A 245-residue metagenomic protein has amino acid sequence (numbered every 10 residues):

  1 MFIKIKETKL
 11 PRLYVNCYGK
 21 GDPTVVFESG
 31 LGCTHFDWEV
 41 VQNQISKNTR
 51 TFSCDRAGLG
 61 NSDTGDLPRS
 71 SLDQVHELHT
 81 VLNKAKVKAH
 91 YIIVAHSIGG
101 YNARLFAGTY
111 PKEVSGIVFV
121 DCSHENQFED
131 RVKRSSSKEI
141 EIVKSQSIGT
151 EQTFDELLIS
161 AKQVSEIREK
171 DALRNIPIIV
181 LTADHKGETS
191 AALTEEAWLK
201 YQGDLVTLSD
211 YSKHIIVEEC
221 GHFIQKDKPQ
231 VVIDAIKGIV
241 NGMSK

Functional and structural regions predicted by a protein language model:
P11-N61: Conserved HGGG/HGGXW glycine-rich cap/lid loop of the alpha/beta-hydrolase fold
S53-V94: Active-site loop/oxyanion-hole signature of alpha/beta-hydrolase fold enzymes
K88-N126: Conserved hydrolase catalytic core segment
V118-E151, T194, K200: Flexible "cap/lid" loop of the alpha/beta hydrolase fold
Q152-K170, A197-D204: Active-site nucleophile elbow and catalytic-triad environment of alpha/beta-hydrolase enzymes
R174, V180-T182: Short beta-strand/loop motif that positions the catalytic acidic residue of the alpha/beta-hydrolase fold
G187-C220, D234: Conserved loop-alpha-helix segment in the C-terminal half of the alpha/beta-hydrolase fold that carries the catalytic
S212, E218-K245: Catalytic active-site module of serine/aspartate enzymes centered on a nucleophile-bearing elbow/loop
